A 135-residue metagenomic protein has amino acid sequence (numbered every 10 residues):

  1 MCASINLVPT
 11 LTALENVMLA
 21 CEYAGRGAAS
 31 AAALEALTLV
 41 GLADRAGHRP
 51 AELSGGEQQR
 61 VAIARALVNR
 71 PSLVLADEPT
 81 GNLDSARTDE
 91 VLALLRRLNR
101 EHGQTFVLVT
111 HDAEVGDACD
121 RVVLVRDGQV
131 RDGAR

Functional and structural regions predicted by a protein language model:
M1-D127: ABC family nucleotide-binding domain
D127-R135: Conserved switch/coupling elements of ABC/ABC-like ATPase nucleotide-binding domains
